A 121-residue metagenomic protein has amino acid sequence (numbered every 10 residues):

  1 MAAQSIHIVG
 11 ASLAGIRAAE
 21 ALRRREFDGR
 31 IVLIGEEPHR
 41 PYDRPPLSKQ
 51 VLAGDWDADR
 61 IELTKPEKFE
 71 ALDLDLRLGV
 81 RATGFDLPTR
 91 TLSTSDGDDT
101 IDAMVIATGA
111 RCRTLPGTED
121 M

Functional and structural regions predicted by a protein language model:
M1-H7, E62-M121: FAD-binding core/adjacent interface of flavoenzyme oxidoreductases
A2-D75: Beta1-alpha1 glycine-rich phosphate/pyrophosphate-binding loop at the start of Rossmann-like nucleotide-binding domains
